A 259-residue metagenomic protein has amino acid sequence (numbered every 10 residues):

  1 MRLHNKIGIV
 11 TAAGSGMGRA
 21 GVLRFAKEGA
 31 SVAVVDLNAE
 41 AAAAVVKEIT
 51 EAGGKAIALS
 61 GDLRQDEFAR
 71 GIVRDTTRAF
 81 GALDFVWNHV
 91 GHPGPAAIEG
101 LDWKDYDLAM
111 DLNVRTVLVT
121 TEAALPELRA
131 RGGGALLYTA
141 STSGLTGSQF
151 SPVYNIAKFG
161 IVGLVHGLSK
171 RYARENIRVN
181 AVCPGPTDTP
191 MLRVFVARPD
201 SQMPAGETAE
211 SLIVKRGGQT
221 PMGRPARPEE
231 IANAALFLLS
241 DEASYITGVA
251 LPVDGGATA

Functional and structural regions predicted by a protein language model:
R2, F80, L118, M222-V253 (+1 more regions): C-terminal substrate-recognition "lid" of short-chain dehydrogenase/reductases
L3-A33: Canonical Rossmann dinucleotide-binding motif of NAD(H)/NADP(H)-dependent dehydrogenases/reductases, specifically
A97-I98, D102-M110, R216: Substrate-binding pocket helix/loop in short-chain dehydrogenase/reductase
T121, A157, V165: Active-site helix of classical SDR
P126, K170-R171, S244: Alpha-helical segment proximal to the catalytic Tyr-Lys
S141: Residue(s) in the substrate-gating loop at a strand-loop-helix junction that position the organic substrate next
A173, R178, I246-G248: Short, small/polar-rich loop/turn modules that mediate ligand/substrate recognition or access, typified
